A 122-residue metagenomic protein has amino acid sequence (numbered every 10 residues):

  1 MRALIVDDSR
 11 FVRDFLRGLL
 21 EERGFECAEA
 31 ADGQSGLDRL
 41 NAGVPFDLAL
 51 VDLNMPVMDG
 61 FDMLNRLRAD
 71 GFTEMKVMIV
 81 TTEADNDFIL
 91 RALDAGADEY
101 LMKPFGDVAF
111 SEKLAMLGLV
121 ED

Functional and structural regions predicted by a protein language model:
D14-E22: Charged docking surfaces used in two-component/phosphorelay signaling
E29-L48: Acidic, metal-coordinating helix/loop segments flanking the phosphotransfer/catalytic sites of two-component signaling
M55: Receiver (REC) domain active-site loop signature in two-component systems and cognate sites in sensor histidine kinases
V77, M102-K103: Residues at the ends of beta-strands that form strand-to-helix hinge/output surfaces
F105-L114: C-terminal output helix
